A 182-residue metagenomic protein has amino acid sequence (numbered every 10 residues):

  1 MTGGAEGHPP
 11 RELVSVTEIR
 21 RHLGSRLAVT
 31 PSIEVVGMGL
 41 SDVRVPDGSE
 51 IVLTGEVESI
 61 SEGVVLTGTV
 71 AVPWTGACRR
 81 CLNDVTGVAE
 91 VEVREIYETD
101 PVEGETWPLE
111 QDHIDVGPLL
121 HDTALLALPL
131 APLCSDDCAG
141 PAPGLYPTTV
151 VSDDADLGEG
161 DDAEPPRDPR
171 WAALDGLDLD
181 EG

Functional and structural regions predicted by a protein language model:
M1-R26, E50, T86-V91, E95-G182: Charge-rich, low-complexity linker and terminal segments
M1-T75: A positional/architectural concept
G39-D42, I60-E62, R79-R80, E90-V91 (+2 more regions): Short secondary-structure boundary micro-motifs
V45, S59, A71-P73, L82-V88 (+2 more regions): Mature extracytoplasmic or otherwise solvent-exposed domains
A77-R80, D137: The −1 position to Zn-ligating cysteines in a subset of zinc-ribbon hairpins
